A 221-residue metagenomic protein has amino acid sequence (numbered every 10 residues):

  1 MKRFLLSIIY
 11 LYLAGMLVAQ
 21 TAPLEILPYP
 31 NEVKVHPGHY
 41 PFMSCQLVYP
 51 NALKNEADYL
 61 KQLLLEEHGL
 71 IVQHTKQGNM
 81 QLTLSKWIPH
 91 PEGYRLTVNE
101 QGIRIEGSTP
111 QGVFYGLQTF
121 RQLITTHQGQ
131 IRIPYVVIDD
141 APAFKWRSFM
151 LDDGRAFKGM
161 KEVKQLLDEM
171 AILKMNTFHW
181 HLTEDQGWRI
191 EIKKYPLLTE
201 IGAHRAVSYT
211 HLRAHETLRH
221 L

Functional and structural regions predicted by a protein language model:
F4-A14: Sec-dependent N-terminal signal peptides
Y10-Y12, A19-R147: Acidic, contiguous N-terminal accessory segments
P110-G112, A156, D185-G187: Solvent-exposed loop/turn segments at secondary-structure junctions within structured extracellular/periplasmic domains
S148-F157, L212-R213: The substrate-binding groove and active-site-proximal loops of carbohydrate-active enzymes, especially glycoside
R155-H181: A conserved hydrophobic secondary-structure block that centers on an alpha-helix together with its immediately flanking
M175-R213: Aromatic-lined carbohydrate-binding/catalytic grooves of carbohydrate-active enzymes
H211-L221: Single conserved hydrophobic/aromatic residue that forms the stacking wall/gate of nucleotide- or nucleobase-binding
